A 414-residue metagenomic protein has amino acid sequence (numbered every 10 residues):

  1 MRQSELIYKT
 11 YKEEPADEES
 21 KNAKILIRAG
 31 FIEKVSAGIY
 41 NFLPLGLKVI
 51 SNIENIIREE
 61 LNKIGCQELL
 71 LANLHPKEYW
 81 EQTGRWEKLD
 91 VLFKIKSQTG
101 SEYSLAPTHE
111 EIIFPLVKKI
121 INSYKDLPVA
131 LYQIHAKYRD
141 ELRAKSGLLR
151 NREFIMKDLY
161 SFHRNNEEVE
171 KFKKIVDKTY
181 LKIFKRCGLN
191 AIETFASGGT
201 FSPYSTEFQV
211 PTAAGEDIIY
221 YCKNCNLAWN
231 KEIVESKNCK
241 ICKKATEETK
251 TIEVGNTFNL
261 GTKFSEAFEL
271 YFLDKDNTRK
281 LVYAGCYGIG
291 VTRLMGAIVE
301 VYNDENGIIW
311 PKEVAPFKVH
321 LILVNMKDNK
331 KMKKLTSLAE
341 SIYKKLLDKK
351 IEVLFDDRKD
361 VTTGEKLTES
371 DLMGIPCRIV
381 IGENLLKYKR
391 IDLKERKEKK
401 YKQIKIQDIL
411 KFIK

Functional and structural regions predicted by a protein language model:
M1-K414: NTP/phosphate- and nucleic-acid-binding module
